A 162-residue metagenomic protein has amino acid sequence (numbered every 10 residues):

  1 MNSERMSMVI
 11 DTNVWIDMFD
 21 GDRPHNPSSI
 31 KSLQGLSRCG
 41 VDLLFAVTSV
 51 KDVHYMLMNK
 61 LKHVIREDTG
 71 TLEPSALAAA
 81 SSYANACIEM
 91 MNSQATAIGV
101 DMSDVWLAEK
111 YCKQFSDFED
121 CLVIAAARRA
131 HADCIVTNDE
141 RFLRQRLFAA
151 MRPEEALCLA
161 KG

Functional and structural regions predicted by a protein language model:
M1-S3, S7, I124-G162: Acidic, PIN/NYN-like endoribonuclease modules and their adjacent C-terminal/linker elements
M1-T48, M56-R66, A130, K161-G162: Short, well-structured N-terminal submotif of metal-dependent ribonuclease cores
T12, M102, D120-I124: Conserved glycosyltransferase catalytic-site signature
G21-P24, Q114-F118: Alpha-helical structural elements of signaling/regulatory helical domains
I30-L44, T48-S116, R146: PIN-domain endoribonuclease scaffold, especially VapC-family toxins
A46, E119, N138: Replace "coordinates the UDP/GDP/TDP-sugar" with "coordinates nucleotide-activated sugar donors
